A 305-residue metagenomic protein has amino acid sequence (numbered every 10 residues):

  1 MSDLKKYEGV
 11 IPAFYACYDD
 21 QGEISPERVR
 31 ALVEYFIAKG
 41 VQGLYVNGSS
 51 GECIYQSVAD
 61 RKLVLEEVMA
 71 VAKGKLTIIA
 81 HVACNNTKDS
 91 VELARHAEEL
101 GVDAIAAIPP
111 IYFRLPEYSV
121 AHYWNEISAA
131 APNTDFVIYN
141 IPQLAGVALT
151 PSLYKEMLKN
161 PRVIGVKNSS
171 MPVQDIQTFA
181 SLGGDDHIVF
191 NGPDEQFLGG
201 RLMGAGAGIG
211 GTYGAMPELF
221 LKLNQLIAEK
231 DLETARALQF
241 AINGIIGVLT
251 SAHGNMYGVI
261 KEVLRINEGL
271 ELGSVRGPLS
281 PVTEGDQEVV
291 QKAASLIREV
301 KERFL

Functional and structural regions predicted by a protein language model:
M1, E23, Y55, A59 (+5 more regions): Charge-dense, low-complexity intrinsically disordered segments
D3-P12, C17-A148, L264: Active-site beta->alpha loop and helix N-cap motifs at the rims of alpha/beta catalytic domains
K6-C17, K39, A205, T212 (+1 more regions): C-terminal alpha-helical cap/extension of soluble enzyme domains
S25-R28, L32, D60, V64 (+11 more regions): General structural feature for long, well-ordered alpha-helical segments within catalytic domains of soluble enzymes
V64-L65, H96, N125-E126, D185-D186 (+4 more regions): Short alpha-helix boundary/capping motifs
L76-T77, D135-F136, G165, H187 (+1 more regions): Secondary-structure boundary/capping signal
E98-L100, I188-V189, A293-I297: A short, hydrophobic/aromatic-rich structural module that often spans a beta strand with its adjoining loop
A130, P142-L249, H253: Catalytic alpha/beta core domains of metabolic enzymes, predominantly
